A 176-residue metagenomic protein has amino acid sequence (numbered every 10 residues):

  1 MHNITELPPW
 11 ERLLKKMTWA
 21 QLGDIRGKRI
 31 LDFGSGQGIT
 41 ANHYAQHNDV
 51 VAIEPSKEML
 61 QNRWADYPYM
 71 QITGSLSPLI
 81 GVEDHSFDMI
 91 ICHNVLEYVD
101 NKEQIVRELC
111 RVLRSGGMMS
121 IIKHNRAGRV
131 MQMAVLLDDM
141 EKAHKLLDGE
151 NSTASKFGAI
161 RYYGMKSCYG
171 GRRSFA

Functional and structural regions predicted by a protein language model:
M1-R26, I39-H43, M59-N62: Conserved class I S-adenosyl-L-methionine
K28-G34: Conserved class I S-adenosyl-L-methionine
Q37-P78: Class I SAM-dependent methyltransferase SAM/SAH-binding core
I80-M89: A short acidic, Gly/Pro-enriched loop at the edge of an enzyme's catalytic core that lines a small-molecule cofactor
M89-N101: A short SAM/SAH-binding and catalytic strip from SAM-dependent methyltransferases
E103-M118: A short glycine-rich, Lys/Arg-flanked "PGG" loop and its adjoining helix->strand segment in the class I
M118-D148: Conserved class I S-adenosyl-L-methionine
G158-A176: Short alpha-helix
